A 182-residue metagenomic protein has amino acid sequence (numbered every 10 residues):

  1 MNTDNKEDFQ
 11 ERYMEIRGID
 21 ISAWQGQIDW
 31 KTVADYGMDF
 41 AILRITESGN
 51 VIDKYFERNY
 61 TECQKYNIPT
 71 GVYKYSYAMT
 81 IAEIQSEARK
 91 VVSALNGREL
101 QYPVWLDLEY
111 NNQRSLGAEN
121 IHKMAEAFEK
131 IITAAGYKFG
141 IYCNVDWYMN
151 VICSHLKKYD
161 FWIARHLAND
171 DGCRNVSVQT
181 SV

Functional and structural regions predicted by a protein language model:
N2-T46: Boundary/entry segment of secreted carbohydrate-active catalytic domains
R17-I21, A41-L43, T70-K74, V104-L106 (+3 more regions): Hydrophobic faces of well-ordered beta-strands that scaffold small-molecule active sites in alpha/beta enzyme cores
G18-D29, I45-F56, Y77-S86, N112-L116 (+1 more regions): Acidic-and-aromatic substrate-binding clefts and catalytic sites of carbohydrate-active enzymes
I19, V33, C63, L106 (+1 more regions): Conserved, mostly hydrophobic/aromatic
I28-G37, Y55-I68, V91-L100, N175-S177: Acidic (Asp/Glu)-rich catalytic clusters
D39-D53, Y60-M79, P103-W105: Short, well-structured secondary-structure segments
R89-V104, N111-V182: Surface-exposed substrate-engagement region within the catalytic domains of secreted or surface-exposed extracellular
